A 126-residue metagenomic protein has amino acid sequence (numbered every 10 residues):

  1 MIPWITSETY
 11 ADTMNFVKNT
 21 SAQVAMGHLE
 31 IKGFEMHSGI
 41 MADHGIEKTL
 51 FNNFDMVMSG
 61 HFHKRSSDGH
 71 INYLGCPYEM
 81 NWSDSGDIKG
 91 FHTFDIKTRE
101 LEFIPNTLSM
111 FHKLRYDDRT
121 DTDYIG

Functional and structural regions predicted by a protein language model:
M1-G126: Extended recognition/assembly regions associated with phosphoester-bond processing machinery
